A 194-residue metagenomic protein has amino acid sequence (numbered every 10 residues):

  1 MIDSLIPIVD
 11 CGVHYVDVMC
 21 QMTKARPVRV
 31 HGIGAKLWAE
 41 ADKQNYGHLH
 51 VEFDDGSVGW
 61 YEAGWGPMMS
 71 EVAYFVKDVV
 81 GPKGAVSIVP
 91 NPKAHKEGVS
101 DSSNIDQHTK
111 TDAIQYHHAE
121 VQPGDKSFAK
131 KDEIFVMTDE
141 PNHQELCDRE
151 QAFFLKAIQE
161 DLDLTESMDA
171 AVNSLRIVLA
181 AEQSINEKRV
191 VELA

Functional and structural regions predicted by a protein language model:
M1-D42, G47-H50, P67, K188: Predominantly a Rossmann-like dinucleotide-binding segment in NAD(P)-dependent oxidoreductases
I2-V9, S70, M137-E145: A short glycine-threonine-serine/GTX helix/turn-capping micro-motif
Y15-V16, D148-A152, V178: A general structural signal for well-ordered alpha-helical segments in protein cores
V30-I33, E62, A194: Solvent-exposed beta-strand sheet faces enriched in polar/charged residues
F53, V76-T165, D169: C-terminal glycine/acidic-rich active-site capping loop/insertion
V172-I185: C-terminal hydrophobic helical "lid"/dimerization subdomain of Rossmann-like NAD(P)H-dependent oxidoreductases
Q183-A194: C-terminal capping/lid region of NAD(P)-dependent oxidoreductase domains
